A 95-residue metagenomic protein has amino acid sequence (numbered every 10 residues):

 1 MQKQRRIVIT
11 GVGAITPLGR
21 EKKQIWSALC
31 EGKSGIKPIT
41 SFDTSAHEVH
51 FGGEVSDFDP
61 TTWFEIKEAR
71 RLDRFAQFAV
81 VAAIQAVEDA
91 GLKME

Functional and structural regions predicted by a protein language model:
M1-E95: Conserved "HGTGT" condensation-loop signature of ketosynthase/thiolase-family condensing enzymes that catalyze
